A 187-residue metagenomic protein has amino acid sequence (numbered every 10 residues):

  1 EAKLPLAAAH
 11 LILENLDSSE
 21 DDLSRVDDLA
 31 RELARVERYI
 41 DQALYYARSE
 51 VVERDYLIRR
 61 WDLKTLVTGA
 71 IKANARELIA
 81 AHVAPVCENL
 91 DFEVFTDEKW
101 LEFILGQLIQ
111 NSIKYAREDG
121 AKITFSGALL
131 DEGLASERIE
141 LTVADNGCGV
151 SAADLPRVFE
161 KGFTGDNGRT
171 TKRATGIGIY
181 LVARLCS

Functional and structural regions predicted by a protein language model:
I12, R31-V36: Short alpha-helical segment of the dimerization/phosphotransfer core of two-component systems
V51-Y56, E93-T96: Conserved micro-motifs of the catalytic ATP-binding
S112-I113: Short helix-loop "hinge" at the ATP-lid/N-box region of the Bergerat-fold HATPase_c
K122-S136: Short beta-strand/loop element within the Bergerat-fold HATPase_c
D145: Acidic ATP/Mg2+-coordinating residue in the GHKL
V150-G162: Short conserved segment of the HATPase_c
F163-R173: Glycine-rich ATP-lid/hinge loop adjacent to the conserved G-boxes
V182, C186-S187: Detector for a conserved hydrophobic position within an alpha-helical segment of the HATPase_c
